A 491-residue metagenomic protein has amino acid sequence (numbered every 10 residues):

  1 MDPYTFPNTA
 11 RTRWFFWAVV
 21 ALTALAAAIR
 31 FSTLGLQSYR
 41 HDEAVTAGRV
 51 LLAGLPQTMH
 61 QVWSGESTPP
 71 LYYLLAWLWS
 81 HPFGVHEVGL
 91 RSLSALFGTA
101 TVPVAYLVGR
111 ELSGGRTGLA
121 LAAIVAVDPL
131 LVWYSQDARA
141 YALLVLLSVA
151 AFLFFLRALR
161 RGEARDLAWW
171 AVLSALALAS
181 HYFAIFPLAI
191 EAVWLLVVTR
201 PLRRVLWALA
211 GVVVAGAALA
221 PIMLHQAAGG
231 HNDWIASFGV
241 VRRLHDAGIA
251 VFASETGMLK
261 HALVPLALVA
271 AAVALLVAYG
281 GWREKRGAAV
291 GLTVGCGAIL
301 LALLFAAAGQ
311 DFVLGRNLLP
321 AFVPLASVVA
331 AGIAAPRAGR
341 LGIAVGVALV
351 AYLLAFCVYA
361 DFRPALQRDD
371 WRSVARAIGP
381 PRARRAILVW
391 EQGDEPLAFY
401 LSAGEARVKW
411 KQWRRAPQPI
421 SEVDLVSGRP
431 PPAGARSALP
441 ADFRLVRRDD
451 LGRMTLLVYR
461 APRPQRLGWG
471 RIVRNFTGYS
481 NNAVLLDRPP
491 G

Functional and structural regions predicted by a protein language model:
M1-T12: Membrane-interfacial, low-structure loops and terminal tails that flank and connect transmembrane helices in multi-pass
F15-P490: Membrane-proximal helix-loop-helix interfaces that form the catalytic/acceptor-binding platform of multi-pass membrane
